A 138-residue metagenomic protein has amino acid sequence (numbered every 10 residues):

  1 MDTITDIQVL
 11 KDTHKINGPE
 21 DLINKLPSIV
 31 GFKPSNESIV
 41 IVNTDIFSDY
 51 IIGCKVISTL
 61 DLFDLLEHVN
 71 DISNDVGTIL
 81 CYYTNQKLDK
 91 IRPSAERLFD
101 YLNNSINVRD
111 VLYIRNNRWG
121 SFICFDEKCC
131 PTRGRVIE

Functional and structural regions predicted by a protein language model:
D2-V30, S35, S48-D49, C54-L60 (+1 more regions): Charged, compositionally biased boundary regions
S38-V42: Short beta-strand scaffold segments in enzyme catalytic cores
